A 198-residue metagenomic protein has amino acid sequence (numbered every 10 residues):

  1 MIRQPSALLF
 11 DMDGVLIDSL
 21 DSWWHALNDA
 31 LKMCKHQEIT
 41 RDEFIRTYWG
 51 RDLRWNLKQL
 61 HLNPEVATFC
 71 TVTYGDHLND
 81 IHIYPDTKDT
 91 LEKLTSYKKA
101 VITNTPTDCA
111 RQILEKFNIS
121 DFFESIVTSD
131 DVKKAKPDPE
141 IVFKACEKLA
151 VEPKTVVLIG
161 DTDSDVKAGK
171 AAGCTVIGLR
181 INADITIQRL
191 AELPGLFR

Functional and structural regions predicted by a protein language model:
M1-S6, R111-R198: Asp-based, Mg2+/Mn2+-dependent phosphohydrolase catalytic module
I2-P85, T95: N-terminal helical cap/lid subdomain that shapes the substrate entry/recognition surface in HAD-like hydrolases
L9-D11, I102, I159: Generic enzyme active-site microenvironment
V15, S22, T107-D108, S164: Conserved Rossmann-like nucleotide-cofactor binding loop
L16, I83, K99, K134 (+1 more regions): Conserved SAM-binding loop
K58-V66, L94-K98, C174, R180-I185: Short glycine/proline-enriched coil/turn segments at helix->beta-strand junctions
D76-V101, T107-R111, P139: Short, acidic loop-to-helix structural element flanking the phosphoryl-transfer center in phosphate-processing enzymes
